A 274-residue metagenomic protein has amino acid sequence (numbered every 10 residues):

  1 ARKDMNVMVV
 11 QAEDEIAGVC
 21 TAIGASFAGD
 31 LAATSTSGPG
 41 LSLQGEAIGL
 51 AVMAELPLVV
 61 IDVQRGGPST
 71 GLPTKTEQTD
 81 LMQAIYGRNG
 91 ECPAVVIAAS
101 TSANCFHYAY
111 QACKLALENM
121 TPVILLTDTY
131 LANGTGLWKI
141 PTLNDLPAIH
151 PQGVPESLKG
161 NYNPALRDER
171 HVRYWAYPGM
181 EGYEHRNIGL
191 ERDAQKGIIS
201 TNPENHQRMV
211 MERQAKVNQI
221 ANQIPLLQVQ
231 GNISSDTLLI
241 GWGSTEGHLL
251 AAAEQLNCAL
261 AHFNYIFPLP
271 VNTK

Functional and structural regions predicted by a protein language model:
A1-Y86, V95-A116: Thiamine diphosphate
R2-N6, F27-A32, C92-P93, I233-D236 (+2 more regions): Short, surface-exposed connector motifs at secondary-structure boundaries
V7-V10, A17, P39-L41, T79-M82 (+6 more regions): Flexible, active-site-adjacent loop/turn segments at secondary-structure boundaries
V19-I23, E46-A47, P68-P73, C92-S100 (+3 more regions): Low-complexity, flexible helical/coil segments
I48, G71, A84-N89, G197-S200 (+2 more regions): Short, well-ordered helical secondary-structure segments
G90-P93, A194: Flexible glycine/proline-enriched surface loops and loop-helix/loop-strand junctions
Y108, C113-K274: Flexible, low-complexity linker and terminal segments
